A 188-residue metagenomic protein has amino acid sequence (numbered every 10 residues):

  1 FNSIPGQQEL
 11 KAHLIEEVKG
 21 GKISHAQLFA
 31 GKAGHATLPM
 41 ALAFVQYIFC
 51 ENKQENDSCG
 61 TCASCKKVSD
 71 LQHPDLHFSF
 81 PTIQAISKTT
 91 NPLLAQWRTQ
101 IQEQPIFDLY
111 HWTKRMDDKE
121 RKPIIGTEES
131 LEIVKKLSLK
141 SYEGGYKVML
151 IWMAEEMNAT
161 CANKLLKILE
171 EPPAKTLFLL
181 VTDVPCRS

Functional and structural regions predicted by a protein language model:
F1-T160: Clamp-loader machinery-focused feature within the broader ASCE/P-loop NTPase space
K147-V148, W152-F178, V184: Conserved Walker B catalytic segment
C186-S188: Conserved H-loop
